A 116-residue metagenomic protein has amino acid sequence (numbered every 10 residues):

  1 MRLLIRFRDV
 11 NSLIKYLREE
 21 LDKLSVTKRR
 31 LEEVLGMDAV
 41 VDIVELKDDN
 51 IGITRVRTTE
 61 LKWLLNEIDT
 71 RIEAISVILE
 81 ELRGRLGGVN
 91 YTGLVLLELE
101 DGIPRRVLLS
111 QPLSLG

Functional and structural regions predicted by a protein language model:
M1-V34: Short, charge/polar-rich alpha-helical segments
L3, V10, L17, K47-N50 (+3 more regions): Amphipathic alpha-helical coiled-coil segments and their boundaries
F7, L99, L109-Q111: Surface-exposed beta-strand edges and flanking loops
N11, L108-G116: Short, surface-exposed, low-complexity cationic segments
D22, V44, I51: Metal/cofactor-centered catalytic core regions of large enzymes
S25-K28, E32-L35, A39-D42, L46 (+3 more regions): Coiled-coil heptad-register positions
T58-R105: Coiled-coil termination/hinge junctions
